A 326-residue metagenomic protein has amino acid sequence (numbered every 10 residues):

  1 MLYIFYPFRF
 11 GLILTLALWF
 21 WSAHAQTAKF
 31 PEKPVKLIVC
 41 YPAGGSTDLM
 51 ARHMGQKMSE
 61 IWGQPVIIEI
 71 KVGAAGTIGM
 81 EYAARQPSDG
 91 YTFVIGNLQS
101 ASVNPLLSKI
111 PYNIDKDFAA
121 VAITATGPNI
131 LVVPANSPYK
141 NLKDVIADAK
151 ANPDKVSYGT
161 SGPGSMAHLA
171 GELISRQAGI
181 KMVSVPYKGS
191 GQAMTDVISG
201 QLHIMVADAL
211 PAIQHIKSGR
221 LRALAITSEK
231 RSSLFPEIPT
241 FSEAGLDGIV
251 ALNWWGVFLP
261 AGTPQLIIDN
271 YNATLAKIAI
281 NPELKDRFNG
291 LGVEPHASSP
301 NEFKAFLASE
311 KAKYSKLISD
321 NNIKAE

Functional and structural regions predicted by a protein language model:
M1-E32, E326: Short, low-complexity disordered leader/linker segments with a strong preference for bacterial N-terminal type II
Q26-D117, K155, G179-I204, H215 (+2 more regions): N-terminal (or domain-start) structured segment
E32-P34, Q177, Q265-E326: An extracytoplasmic/periplasmic, membrane-proximal ligand-sensing/linker region
M58, R85-Y91, L98, P105-Q192 (+2 more regions): Hinge/capping helix and adjacent helix->loop/strand transition within the periplasmic-binding protein
G76-T77, D115, Y139-L142, S190-G191 (+3 more regions): Structural motif corresponding to alpha-helix initiation and N-cap regions
S100, P211-A212, E302: Alpha-helix capping/helix-boundary segments
T126, A212-I280, S309-A312: C-terminal lobe and pocket-closing loops of periplasmic/extracytoplasmic Venus-flytrap solute-binding proteins
